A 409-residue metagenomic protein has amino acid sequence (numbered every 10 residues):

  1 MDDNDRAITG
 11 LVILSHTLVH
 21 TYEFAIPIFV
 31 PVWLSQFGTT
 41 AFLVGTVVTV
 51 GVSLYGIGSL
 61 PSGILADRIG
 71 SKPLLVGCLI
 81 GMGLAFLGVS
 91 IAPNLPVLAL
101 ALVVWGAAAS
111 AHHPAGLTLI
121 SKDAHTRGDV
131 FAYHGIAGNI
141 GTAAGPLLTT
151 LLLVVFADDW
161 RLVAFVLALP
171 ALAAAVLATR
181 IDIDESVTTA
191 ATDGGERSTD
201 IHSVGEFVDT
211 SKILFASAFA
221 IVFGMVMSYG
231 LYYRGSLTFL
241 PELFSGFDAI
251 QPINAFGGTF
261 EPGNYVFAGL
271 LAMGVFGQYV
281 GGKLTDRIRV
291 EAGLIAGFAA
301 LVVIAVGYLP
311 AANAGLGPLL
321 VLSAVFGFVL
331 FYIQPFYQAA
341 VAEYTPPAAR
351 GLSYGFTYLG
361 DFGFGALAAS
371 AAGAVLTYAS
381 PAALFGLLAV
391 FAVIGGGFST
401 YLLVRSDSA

Functional and structural regions predicted by a protein language model:
I26-P27, A216-Y279: Extracytoplasmic gate region of multi-pass secondary transporters
G38, G70, G88-P96, A108 (+4 more regions): Helix-breaking motifs and short loop linkers at transmembrane-helix boundaries and internal kinks in secondary membrane
T46-I64, Y265-V280: Central cavity-lining transmembrane alpha-helices of secondary-active solute carriers, predominantly the Major
I57-L95: Conserved MFS/SLC helix-loop-helix module at the cytosolic interface between two early adjacent transmembrane helices
I80-P93, A299-N313: C-terminal ends and interior cores of transmembrane alpha-helices in multi-pass membrane transporters/permeases
A101-I140: Cytoplasmic helix-loop-helix junction between adjacent transmembrane helices in 12-TM secondary transporters
H134-G194: Helix-loop-helix hairpin linking two adjacent transmembrane segments in secondary transporters
A342-P381, L388: A late C-terminal transmembrane helix in Major Facilitator Superfamily
